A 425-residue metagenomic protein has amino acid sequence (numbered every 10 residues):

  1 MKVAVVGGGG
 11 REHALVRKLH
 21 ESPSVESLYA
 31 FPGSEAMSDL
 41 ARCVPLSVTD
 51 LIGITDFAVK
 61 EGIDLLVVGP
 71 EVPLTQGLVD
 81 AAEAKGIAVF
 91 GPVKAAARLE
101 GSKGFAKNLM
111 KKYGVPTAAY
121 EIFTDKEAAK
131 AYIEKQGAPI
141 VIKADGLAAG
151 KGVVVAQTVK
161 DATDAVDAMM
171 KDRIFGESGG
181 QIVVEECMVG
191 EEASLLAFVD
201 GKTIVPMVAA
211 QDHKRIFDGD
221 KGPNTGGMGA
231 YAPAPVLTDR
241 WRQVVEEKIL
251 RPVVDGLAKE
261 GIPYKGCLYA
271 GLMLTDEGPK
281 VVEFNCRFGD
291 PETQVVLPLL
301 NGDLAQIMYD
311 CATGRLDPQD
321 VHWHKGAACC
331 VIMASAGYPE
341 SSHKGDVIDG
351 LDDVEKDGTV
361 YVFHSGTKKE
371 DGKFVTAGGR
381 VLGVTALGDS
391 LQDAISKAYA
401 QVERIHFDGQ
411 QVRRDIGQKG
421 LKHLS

Functional and structural regions predicted by a protein language model:
M1-K94: ATP-binding N-terminal substructure of ATP-dependent carboxylate-amine bond-forming enzymes
E21, A36-S38, K60, F90 (+13 more regions): Solvent-exposed alpha-helices and their adjacent loops that cap or buttress functional pockets in soluble metabolic
C43-T49, E121-D125, A156: Short acidic-hydrophobic, aromatic-tinged amphipathic segments that line or gate anion-handling sites
F90-G152: A conserved helix-loop-beta module that forms one wall/lid of the active-site cleft in ATP-utilizing catalytic domains
G152, A156-T293: Internal nucleotide-binding/catalytic subdomain
V245-L268, N285-D357, K369: Active-site "cap" helix and flanking loop/linker of ATP-utilizing ligase/carboxylase catalytic domains
T367-D371, V375-S425: Generic C-terminus detector
